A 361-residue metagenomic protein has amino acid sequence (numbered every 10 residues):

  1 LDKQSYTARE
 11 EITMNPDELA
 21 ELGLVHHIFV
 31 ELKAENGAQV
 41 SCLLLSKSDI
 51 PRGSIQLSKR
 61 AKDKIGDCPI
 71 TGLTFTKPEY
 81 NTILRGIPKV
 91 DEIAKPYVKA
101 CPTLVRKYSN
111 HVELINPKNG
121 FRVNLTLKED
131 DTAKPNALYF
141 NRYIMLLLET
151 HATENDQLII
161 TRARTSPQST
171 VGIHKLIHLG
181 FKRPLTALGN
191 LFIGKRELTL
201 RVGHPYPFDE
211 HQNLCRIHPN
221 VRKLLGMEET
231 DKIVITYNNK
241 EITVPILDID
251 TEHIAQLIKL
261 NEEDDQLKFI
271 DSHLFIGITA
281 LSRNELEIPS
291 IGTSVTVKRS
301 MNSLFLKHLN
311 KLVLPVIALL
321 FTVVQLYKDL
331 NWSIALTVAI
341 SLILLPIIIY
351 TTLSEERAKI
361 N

Functional and structural regions predicted by a protein language model:
L1-Q325, L353-N361: Long, compositionally biased stretches
N141, T279, V338-L344: Generic structural signal marking isolated hydrophobic packing positions within regular secondary structure
Y327-I343: Hydrophobic alpha-helical transmembrane segments
L345-T352: Eukaryotic intrinsically disordered, low-complexity regulatory regions
